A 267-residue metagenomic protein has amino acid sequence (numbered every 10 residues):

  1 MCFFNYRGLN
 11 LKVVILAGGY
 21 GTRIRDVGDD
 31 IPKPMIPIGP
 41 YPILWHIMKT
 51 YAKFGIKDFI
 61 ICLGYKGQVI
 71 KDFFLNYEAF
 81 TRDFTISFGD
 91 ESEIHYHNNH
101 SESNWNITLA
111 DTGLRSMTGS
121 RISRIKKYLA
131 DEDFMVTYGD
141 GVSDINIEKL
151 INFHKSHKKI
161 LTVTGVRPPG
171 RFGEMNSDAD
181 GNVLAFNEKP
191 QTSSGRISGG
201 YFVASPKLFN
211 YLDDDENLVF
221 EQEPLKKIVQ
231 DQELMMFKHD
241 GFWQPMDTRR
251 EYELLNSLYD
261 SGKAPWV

Functional and structural regions predicted by a protein language model:
Y6-A79, L109: N-terminal glycine-rich phosphate-binding loop and ensuing alpha1 helix
V13-I15, I61, V136, L161-T164 (+1 more regions): Structural beta-sheet core signal
M35, E174-S177, L225, M236: A structural signal for short hydrophobic beta-strand segments in well-ordered beta-sheet cores
I43-H46, S120-R124, P224: Well-ordered alpha-helical segments embedded in enzymatic catalytic cores
I70-A179: Conserved beta-loop-beta/alpha segment of the NTase-like Rossmann-fold superfamily that binds/positions NTPs
D133-M135, V142, N146-K155, R167-G170 (+1 more regions): Catalytic-core segments of class I nucleotidyltransferases/pyrophosphorylases that form NMP-activated intermediates
